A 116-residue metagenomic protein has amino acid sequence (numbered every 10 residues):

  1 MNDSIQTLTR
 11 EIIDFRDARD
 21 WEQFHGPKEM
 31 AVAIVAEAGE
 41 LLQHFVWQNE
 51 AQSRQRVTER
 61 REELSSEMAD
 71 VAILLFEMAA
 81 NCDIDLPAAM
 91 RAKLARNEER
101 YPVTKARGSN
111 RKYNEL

Functional and structural regions predicted by a protein language model:
M1-M68, A72-L116: Flexible "arm" and connector segments at domain edges
